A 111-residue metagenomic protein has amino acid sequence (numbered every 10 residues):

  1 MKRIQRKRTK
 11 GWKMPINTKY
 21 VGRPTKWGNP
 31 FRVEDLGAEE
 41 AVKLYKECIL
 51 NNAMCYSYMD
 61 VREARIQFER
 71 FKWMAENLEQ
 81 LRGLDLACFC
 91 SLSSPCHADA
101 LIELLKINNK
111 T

Functional and structural regions predicted by a protein language model:
M1-T111: Catalytic phosphate/metal-binding cores of nucleic-acid and nucleotide-processing enzymes, i.e., regions that mediate
